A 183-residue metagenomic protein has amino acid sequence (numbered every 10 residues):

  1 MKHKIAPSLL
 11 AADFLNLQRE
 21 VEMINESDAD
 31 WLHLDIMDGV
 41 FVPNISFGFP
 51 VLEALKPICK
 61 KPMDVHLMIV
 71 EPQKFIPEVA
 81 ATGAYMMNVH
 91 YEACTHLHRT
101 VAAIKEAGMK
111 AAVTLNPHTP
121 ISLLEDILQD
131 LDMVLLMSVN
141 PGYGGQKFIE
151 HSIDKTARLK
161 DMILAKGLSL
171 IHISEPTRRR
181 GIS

Functional and structural regions predicted by a protein language model:
M1-N88, C94-H96, A111, L124-L131 (+2 more regions): Conserved N-terminal beta1-alpha1 strand-loop-helix module at the mouth
D38-G39, V139-Y143: A short, flexible beta-alpha/helix-coil linker loop
H90-E92, M137-N140: Short beta->alpha connector loops at strand-helix junctions that form conserved, small/polar/Pro-enriched
K105: Anion (oxyanion) recognition and catalysis
I171-S183: Single conserved hydrophobic/aromatic residue that forms the stacking wall/gate of nucleotide- or nucleobase-binding
